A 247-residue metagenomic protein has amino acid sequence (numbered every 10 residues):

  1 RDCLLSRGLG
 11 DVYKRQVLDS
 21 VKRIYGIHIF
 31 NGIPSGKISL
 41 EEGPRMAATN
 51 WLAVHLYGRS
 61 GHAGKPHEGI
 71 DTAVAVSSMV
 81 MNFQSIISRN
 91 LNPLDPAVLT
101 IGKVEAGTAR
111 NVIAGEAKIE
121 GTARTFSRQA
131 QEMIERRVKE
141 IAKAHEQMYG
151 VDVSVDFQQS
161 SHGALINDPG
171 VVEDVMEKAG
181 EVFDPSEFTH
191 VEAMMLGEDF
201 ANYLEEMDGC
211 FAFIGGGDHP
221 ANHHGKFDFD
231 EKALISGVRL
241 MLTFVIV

Functional and structural regions predicted by a protein language model:
D2-Y13: Single conserved hydrophobic/aromatic residue that forms the stacking wall/gate of nucleotide- or nucleobase-binding
D11, H62, V76, G121 (+3 more regions): Divalent metal-coordination and catalytic microenvironments
D19-N167, M194-L196: Midchain, well-structured core segments that form catalytic/ion-binding scaffolds
G69-A73, S77-N82, A233-V247: Structural helix-boundary/capping segments
V151-V155, G180-A193: C-terminal helix-coil-helix/basic helical segment that borders enzyme active sites and/or dimer interfaces and provides
L165-K178: Short, low-order "capping/linker" segments at domain edges
E187-V245: Zn-dependent metallopeptidase/amidohydrolase metal-coordination segment
